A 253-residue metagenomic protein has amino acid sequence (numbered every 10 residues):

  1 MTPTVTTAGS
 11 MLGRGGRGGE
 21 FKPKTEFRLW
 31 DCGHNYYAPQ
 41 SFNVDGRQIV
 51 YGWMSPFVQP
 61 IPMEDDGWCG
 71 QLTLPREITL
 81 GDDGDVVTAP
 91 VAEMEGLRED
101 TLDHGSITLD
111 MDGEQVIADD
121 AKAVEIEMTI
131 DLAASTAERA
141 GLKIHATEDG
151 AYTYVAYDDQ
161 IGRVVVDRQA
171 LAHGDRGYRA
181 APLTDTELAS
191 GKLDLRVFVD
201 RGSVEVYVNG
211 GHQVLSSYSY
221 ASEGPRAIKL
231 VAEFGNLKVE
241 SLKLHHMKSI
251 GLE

Functional and structural regions predicted by a protein language model:
M1-T25: Active-site neighborhood of glycoside hydrolase catalytic domains
G16-F21, T25, W30-E253: Beta-rich accessory regions
